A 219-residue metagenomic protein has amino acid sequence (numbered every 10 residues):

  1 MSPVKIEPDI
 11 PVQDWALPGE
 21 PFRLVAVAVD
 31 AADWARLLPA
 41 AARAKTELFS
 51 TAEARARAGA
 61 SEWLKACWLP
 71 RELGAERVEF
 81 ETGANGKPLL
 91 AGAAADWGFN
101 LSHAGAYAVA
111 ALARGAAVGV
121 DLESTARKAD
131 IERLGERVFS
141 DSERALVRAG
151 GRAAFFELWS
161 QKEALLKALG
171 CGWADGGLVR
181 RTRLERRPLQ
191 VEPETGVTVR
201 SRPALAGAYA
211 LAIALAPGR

Functional and structural regions predicted by a protein language model:
M1-R219: Core catalytic alpha/beta fold that binds nucleotide/phospho-ligands
